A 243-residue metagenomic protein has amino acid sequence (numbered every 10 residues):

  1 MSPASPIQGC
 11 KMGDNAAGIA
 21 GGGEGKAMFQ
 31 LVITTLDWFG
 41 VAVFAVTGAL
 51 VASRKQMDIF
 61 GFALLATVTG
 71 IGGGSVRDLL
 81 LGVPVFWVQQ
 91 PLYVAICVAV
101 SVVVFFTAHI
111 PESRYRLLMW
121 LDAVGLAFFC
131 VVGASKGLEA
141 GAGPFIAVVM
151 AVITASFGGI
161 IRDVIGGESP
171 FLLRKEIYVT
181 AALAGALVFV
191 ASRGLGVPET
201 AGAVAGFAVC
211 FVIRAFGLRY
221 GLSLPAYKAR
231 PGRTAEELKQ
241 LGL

Functional and structural regions predicted by a protein language model:
K11, G25-M28, L222-L243: Intrinsically disordered, low-complexity non-transmembrane regions of multi-pass membrane transporters
M28-V32, L79-V88, V132-I146, A191-G202: Helix-coil boundary and interhelical linker segments in multi-pass alpha-helical membrane proteins
Q30-V41, F86-A99, G143-A155: Structural signature of hydrophobic alpha-helical transmembrane segments
A45-K55, D78, V102-Y115, I160-P170 (+1 more regions): C-terminal ends of transmembrane helices
F60-V68, Q90-V94, Y115-L126, M150 (+1 more regions): Cytoplasmic-side transmembrane-helix entry/capping segments in multi-pass membrane proteins
L64-V68, S75-L81, V149, I153 (+2 more regions): Short, structured motif recognition centered on aromatic/hydrophobic residues
A66-G74, C97, D122-S135, T154 (+2 more regions): Small-residue-rich segments of transmembrane alpha-helices in multi-pass membrane proteins, especially helix faces
A99-G137: Ordered, amphipathic secondary-structure segments that act as subunit-interaction surfaces in large macromolecular
